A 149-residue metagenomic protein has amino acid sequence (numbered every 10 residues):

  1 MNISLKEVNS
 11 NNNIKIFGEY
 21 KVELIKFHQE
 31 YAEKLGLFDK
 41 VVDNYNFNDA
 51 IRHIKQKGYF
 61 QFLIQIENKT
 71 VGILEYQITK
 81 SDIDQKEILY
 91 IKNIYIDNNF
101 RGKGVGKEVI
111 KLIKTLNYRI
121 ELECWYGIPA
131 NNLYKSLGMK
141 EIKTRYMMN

Functional and structural regions predicted by a protein language model:
M1-K26, E30: Conserved N-terminal entry element of GNAT/NAT acetyltransferase domains
I25-A50: Conserved GNAT-fold acetyl-CoA-binding loop/helix
I51-L63: A short helix-loop-beta-strand connector motif used in the catalytic cores of GNAT acetyltransferases and, in some
Q61-L63, K69-I78, Y90, Y95: Conserved beta-strand in the GNAT
T79-I91, R101: A conserved beta-turn-beta hairpin within the catalytic core of GNAT-like acetyltransferases that forms part
I91, I113-N117, A130: Short hydrophobic clusters on alpha-helical segments that form packing/core surfaces in small helical domains
I96, G102-T115, K135-S136: Conserved acetyl-CoA-binding loop-helix of GNAT-fold acetyltransferases
K107, E121, Y126-M148: Conserved active-site alpha-helix within GNAT-family acetyltransferase domains
